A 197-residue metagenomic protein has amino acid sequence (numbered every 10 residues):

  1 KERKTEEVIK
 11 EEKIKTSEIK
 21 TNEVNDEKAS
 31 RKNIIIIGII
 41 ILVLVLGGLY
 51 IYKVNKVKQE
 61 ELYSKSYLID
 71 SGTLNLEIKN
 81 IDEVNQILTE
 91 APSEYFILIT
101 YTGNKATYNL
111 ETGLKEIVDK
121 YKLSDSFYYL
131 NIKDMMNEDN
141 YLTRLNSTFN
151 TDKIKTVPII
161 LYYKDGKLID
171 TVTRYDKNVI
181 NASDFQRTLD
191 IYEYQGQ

Functional and structural regions predicted by a protein language model:
K1-E18: N-terminal targeting leaders characterized by basic, low-complexity, disordered sequences that direct proteins
E12-K15, N25-V43, G47-S93, A182-Q197: N-terminal leader/targeting and pre-domain segments
G38, G113, I117-V118, L168-N181: ER-lumen resident redox/N-glycosylation machinery signature
S71-N80, Y101, L123-T143: Thiol-based oxidoreductase modules, predominantly thioredoxin-like and allied folds used for disulfide exchange
L76, K105-N109, D152: Extracytoplasmic/periplasmic, Sec-exported soluble proteins
N85-S126: Local sequence-structure signature of Cys/Sec-based thiol-disulfide redox active-site neighborhoods
T107-E111, D139-Y141, T173: A short acidic (Asp/Glu
Y128-D170, K177-Q195: Thioredoxin-like thiol-disulfide oxidoreductase module
